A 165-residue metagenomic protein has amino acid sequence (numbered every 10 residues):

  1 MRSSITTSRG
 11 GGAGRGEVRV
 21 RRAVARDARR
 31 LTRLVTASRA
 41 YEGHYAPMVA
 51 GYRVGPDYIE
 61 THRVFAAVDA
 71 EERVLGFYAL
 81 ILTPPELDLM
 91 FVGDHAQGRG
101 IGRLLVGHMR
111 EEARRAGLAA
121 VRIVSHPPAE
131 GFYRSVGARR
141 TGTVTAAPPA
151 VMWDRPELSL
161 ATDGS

Functional and structural regions predicted by a protein language model:
M1-R26, L158, T162-S165: Conserved N-terminal entry element of GNAT/NAT acetyltransferase domains
R22-L89, G93-H95, V106-G107, E112: Acetyl-CoA-dependent GNAT
H62, V151-E157: Short hydrophobic/aromatic beta-strand or adjacent loop that forms the aromatic wall/cage of a ligand/substrate-binding
G100: Conserved G/P- and acidic residue-centered "switch" motifs that form tight phosphate/ATP-binding loops in soluble
R103, P127-M152: Conserved active-site alpha-helix within GNAT-family acetyltransferase domains
A113-H126: Conserved GNAT acetyl-CoA-binding A-motif
